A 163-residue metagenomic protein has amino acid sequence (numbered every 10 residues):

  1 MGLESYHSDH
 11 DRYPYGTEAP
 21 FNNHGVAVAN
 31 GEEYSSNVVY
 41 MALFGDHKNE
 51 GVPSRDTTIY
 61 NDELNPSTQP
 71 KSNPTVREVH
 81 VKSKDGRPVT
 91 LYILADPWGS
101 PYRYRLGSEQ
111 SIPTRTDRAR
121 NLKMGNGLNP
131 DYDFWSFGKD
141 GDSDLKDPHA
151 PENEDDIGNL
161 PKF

Functional and structural regions predicted by a protein language model:
M1-F163: N-terminal pilin/flagellin-like segments and related low-complexity appendage regions
